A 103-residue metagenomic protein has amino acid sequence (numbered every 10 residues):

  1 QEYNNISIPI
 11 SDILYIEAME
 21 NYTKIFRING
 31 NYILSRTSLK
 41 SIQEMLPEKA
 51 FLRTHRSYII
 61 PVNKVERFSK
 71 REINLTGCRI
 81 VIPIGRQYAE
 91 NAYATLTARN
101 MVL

Functional and structural regions predicted by a protein language model:
Q1-G77, P83: Conserved binding/recognition cores within well-folded domains
Q1-N5, N29, R86-L103: Eukaryotic intrinsically disordered, low-complexity regulatory linkers and tails enriched in Ser/Thr/Pro
